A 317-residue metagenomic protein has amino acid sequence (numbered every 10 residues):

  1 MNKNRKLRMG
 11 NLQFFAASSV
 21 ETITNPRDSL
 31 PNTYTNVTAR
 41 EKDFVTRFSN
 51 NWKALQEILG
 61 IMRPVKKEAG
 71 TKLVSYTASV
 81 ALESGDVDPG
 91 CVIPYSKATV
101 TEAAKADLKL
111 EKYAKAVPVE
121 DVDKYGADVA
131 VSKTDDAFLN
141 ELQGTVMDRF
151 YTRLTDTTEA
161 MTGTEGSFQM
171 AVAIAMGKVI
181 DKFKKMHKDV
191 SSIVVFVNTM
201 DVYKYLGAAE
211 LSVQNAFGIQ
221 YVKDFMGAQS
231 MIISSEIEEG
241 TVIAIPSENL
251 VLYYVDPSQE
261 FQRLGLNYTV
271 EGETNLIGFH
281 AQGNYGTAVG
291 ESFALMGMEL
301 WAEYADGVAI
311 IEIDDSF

Functional and structural regions predicted by a protein language model:
M1-A17: N-terminal leader/targeting segments
A17-K42, L211-F317: Sequence/fold signature of self-assembling virion shell proteins
N32, N36-A39, D43-K53, V129 (+3 more regions): Alpha-helix boundary/N-cap detector
N36-K112: Assembly/oligomerization interface modules of large self-assembling protein complexes
E111, K115-D121, V195-D201, G227 (+3 more regions): Helix N-cap / beta->alpha transition motif
E111-Y113, S191, T287-A288: Residues at beta-strand starts and edge strands
A114-K188, E312-F317: Alpha-helical scaffold segments that mediate packing/assembly in large oligomeric complexes
T158-Q229: Extended, solvent-exposed, turn-rich assembly/linker loops in the middle of proteins
